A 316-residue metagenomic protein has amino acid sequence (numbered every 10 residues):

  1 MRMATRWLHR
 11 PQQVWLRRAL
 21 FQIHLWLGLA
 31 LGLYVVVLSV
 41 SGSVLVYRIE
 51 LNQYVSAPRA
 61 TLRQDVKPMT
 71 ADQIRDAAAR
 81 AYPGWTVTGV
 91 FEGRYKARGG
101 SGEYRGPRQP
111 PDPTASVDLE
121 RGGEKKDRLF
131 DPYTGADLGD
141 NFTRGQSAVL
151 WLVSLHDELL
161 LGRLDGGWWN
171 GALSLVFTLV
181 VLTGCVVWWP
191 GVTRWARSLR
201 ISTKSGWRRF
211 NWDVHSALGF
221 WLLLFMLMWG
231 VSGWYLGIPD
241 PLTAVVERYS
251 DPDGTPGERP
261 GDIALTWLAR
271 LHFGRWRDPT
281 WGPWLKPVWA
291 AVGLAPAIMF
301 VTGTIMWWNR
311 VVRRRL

Functional and structural regions predicted by a protein language model:
R2-L316: Conserved histidines in hydrophobic membrane contexts and catalytic metal-binding motifs
